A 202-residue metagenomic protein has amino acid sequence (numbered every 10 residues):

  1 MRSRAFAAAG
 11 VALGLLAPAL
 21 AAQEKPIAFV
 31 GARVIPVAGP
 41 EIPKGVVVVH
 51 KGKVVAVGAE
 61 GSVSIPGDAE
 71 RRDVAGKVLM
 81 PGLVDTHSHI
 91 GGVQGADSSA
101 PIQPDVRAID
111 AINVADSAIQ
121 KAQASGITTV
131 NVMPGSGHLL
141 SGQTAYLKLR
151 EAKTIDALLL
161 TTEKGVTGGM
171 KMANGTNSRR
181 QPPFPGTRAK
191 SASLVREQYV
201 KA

Functional and structural regions predicted by a protein language model:
M1-S3: N-terminal secretory signal peptides that target proteins for export/translocation
A7-P18: Bacterial N-terminal signal peptides
A19-E24: Boundary at the C-terminal end of the N-terminal hydrophobic targeting segment
I27-F29, S64-I109, A124: Replace "His-x-His-based motif
V34, A38-M80: Histidine-rich, glycine-flanked metal-binding segment
P43, A96, A100, I109-D116 (+1 more regions): Soluble non-cytosolic domains of exported or imported proteins
G92-A111, G142-Q143, K148-R150, L158-T162: Enzymes and membrane/adaptor proteins characterized by extended Gly/Ser/Thr/Asp/Glu-rich, aromatic-dotted
Q123-A202: Polyanionic/metal-chelating signatures
